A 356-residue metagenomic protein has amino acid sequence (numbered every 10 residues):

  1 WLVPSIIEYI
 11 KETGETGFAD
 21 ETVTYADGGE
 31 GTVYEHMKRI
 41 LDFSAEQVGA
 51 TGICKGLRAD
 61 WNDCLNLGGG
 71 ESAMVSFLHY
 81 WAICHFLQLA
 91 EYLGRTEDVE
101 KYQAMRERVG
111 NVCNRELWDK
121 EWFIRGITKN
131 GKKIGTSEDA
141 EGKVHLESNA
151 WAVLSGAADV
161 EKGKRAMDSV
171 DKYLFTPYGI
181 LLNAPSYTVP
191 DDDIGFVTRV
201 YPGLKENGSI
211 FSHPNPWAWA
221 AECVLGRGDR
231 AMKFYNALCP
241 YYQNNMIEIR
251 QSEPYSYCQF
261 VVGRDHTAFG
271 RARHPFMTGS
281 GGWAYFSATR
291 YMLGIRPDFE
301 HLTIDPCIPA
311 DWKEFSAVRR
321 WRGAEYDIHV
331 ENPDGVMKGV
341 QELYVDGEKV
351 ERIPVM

Functional and structural regions predicted by a protein language model:
W1-G52, S72-Y80, G208-A231, Y235 (+2 more regions): Aromatic-rich carbohydrate-recognition surfaces in CAZymes
A19-E21, K55-N66, I124-K132, D191-D193 (+1 more regions): Conserved catalytic-core motifs characterized by acidic clusters
G28, T32, L67, M74 (+3 more regions): A structural signal for alpha-helical segments
E35-G52, F175-V197, Y201: Internal glycine-rich alpha/beta core junctions
Q47-A90: Aromatic-lined, polymer-binding surfaces characteristic of secreted/periplasmic polysaccharide-degrading enzymes
C64-S76, G131-S155, T198-N215, A220 (+2 more regions): Solvent-exposed loop and edge beta-strand segments that line ligand/cofactor-binding and catalytic clefts
L78-I194, N236, P240-A268, R320: Catalytic cores of carbohydrate-active enzymes
K172-T176, T188, V200-N207, W217-M356: Non-catalytic C-terminal accessory modules of carbohydrate-active enzymes
